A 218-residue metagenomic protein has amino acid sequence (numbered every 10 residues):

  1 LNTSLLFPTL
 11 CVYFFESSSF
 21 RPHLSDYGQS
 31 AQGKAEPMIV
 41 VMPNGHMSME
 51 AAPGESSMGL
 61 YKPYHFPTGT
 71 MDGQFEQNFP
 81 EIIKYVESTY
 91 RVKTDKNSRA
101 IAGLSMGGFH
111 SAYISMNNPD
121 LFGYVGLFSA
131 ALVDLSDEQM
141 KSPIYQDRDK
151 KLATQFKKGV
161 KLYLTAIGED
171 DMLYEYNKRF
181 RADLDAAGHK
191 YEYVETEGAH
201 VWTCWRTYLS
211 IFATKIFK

Functional and structural regions predicted by a protein language model:
L1-K218: Non-catalytic cap/lid and distal C-terminal segments of serine-dependent acyl enzymes
